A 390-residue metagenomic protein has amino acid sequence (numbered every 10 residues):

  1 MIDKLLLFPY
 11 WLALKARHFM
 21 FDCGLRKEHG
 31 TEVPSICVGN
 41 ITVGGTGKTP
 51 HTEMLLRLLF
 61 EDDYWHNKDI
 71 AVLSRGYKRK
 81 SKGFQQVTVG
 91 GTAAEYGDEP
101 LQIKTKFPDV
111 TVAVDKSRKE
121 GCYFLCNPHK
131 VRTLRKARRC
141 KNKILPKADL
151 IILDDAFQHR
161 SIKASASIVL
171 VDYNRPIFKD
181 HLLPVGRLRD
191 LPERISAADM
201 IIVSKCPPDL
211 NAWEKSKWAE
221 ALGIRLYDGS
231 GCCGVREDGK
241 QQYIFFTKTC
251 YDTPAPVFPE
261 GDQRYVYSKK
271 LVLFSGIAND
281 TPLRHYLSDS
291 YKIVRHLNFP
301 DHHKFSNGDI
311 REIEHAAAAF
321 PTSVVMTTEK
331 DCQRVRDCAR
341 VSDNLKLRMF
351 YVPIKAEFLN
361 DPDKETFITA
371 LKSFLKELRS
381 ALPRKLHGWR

Functional and structural regions predicted by a protein language model:
M1-P34, P362, F374, L378 (+1 more regions): A transmembrane-helix-recognition feature enriched in membrane-embedded lipid enzymes and envelope glyco-/phospholipid
P9, T49, I103, D154 (+3 more regions): Residue-level signal for inorganic ion chemistry
H18-V89, P128, P207-P208: Walker A (P-loop) phosphate-binding motif
D69-L73, I151, V169, K270-F274: Conserved beta-strand elements of the Class I
S74, K205, T328-K330: Short secondary-structure boundary segments
G76-G239: Phosphate/Mg2+-binding loops and adjacent switch elements in nucleotide/diphosphate-handling enzyme cores
P176-P321, R384-R390: C-terminal accessory "lid"/substrate-recognition subdomains
P300-H303, D343-E377: Short, flexible loop segments at boundaries between secondary-structure elements
